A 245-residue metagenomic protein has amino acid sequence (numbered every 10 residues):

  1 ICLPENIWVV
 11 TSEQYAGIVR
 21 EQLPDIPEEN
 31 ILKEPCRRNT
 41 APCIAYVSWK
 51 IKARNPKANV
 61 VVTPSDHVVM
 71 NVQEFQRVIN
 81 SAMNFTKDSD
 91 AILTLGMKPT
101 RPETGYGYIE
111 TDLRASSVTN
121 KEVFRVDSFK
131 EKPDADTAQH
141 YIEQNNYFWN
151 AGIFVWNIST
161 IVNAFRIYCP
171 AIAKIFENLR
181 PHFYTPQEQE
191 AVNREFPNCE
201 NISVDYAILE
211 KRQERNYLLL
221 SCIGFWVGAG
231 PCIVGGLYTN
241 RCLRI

Functional and structural regions predicted by a protein language model:
I1-C2, A53-N55, V61-V62, F85-K87 (+4 more regions): Solvent-exposed alpha-helices and their adjacent loops that cap or buttress functional pockets in soluble metabolic
I1-P64, M70-N80: Conserved N-terminal catalytic core of the sugar/cofactor nucleotidyltransferase
V10, V61-P64, T94-K98, K130: Short beta-strand segments
I31, I92-T94, Y217-L219: Conserved beta-strand scaffold positions in the cores of enzyme catalytic domains, especially in NTP/NDP-utilizing
A41, V68-V72, R101-Y106, T137-A138 (+1 more regions): Short, well-ordered, mixed-charge alpha-helical segments that flank or form enzyme active sites
V47, D66, I109, N157: Residue-level signal for inorganic ion chemistry
V69-T104: Conserved donor-nucleotide/metal-binding helix-loop-beta segment in metal-dependent transferases, i.e., the alpha-helix
E110-I245: Catalytic core of tubulin tyrosine ligase-like
